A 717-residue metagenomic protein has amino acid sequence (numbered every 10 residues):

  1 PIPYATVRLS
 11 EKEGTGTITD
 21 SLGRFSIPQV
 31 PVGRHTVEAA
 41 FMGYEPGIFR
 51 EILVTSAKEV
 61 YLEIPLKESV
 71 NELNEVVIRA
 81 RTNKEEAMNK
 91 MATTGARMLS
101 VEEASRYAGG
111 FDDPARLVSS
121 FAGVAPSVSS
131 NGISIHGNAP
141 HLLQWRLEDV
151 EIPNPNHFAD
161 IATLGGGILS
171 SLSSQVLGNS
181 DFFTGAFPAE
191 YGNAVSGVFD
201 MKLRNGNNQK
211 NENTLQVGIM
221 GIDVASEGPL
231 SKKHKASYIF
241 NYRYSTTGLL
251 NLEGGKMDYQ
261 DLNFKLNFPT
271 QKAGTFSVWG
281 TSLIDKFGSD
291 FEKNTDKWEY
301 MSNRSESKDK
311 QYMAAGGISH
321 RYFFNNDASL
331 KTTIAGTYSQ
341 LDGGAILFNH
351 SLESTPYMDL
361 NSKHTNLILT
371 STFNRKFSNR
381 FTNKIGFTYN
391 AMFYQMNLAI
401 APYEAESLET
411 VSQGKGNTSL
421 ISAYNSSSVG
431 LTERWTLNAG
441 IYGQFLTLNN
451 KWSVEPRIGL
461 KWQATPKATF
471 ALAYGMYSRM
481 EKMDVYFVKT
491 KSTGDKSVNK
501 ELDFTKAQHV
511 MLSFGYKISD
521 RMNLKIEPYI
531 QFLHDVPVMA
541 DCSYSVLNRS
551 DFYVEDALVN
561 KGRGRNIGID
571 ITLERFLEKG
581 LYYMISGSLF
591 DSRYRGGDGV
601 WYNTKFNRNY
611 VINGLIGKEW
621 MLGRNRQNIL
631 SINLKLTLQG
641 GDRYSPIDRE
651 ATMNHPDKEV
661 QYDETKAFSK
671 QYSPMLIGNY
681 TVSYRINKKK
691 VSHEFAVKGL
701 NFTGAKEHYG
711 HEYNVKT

Functional and structural regions predicted by a protein language model:
A5-S10, A40-E45, T55-Y107, A115 (+2 more regions): Short, acidic, small-residue-rich periplasmic hinge/interaction motif at the N-terminus of Gram-negative outer-membrane
P28, I152-F182: Short acidic/polar hinge/loop motifs at secondary-structure boundaries that mediate gating or recognition
E63-I64, I168-E212, D223-A225: A beta-strand signature from Gram-negative outer-membrane beta-barrel systems, especially the internal plug domain
E151, N156, E292-T295, Q340 (+6 more regions): Surface-exposed extracellular loop regions of Gram-negative outer-membrane beta-barrel proteins, predominantly
G218-Y244, G254-F287, K308-L330, I334-G336 (+1 more regions): Transmembrane beta-barrel wall of Gram-negative outer-membrane proteins
S362, N366-T370, V411-S422, N499 (+3 more regions): Outer membrane beta-barrel strand-and-loop segments of large Gram-negative receptors, especially TonB-dependent
I530-F532, Y553-G640: Gram-negative outer-membrane beta-barrel transporters
Y583, T637-E659, Y672-N679, S683-T717: C-terminal beta-signal and adjacent terminal beta-strands/loops of Gram-negative outer-membrane beta-barrel proteins
